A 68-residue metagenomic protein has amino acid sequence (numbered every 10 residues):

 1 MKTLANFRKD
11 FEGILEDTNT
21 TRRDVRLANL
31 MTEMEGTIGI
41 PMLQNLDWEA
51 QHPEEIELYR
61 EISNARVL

Functional and structural regions predicted by a protein language model:
M1-L68: Alpha-helical propensity feature that highlights long, continuous alpha-helices across diverse contexts
